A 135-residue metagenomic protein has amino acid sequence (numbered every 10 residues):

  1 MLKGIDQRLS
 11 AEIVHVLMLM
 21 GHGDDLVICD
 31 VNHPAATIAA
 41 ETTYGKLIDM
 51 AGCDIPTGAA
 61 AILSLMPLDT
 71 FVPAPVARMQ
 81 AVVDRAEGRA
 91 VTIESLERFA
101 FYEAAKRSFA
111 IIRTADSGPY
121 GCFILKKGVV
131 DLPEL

Functional and structural regions predicted by a protein language model:
M1-A51: Long, hydrophobic N-terminal alpha-helical segment
Q7, A11, D49-P56, P73-V76 (+1 more regions): Electropositive phosphate-/nucleotide-binding environments in soluble metabolic enzymes
E12-L19, T57, A61-L65, R78-A81 (+1 more regions): Alpha-helical scaffold segments in soluble metabolic enzymes
H22, P67, G128: Residue-level marker of positions within ordered structural domains that often coincide with functionally constrained
D24, G45, L68, G88-V91: A structural micro-motif
L26, P67-A77: Hydrophobic beta-strand segments of well-ordered beta-sheets in folded domains
I38-F71: A phosphate-binding glycine/aspartate-rich beta-alpha loop in the early core of alpha/beta enzymes
P75-L135: Glycine-rich, aromatic-bearing surface loops/beta-hairpins
